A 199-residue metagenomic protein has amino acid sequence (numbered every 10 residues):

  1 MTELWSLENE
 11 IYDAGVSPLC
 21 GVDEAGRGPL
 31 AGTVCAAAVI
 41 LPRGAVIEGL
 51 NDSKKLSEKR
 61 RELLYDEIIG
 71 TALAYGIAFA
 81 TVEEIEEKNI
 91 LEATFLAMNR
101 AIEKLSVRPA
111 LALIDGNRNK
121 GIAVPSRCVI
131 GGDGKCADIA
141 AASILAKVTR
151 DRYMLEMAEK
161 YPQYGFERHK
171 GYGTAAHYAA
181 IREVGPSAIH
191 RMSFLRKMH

Functional and structural regions predicted by a protein language model:
M1-H199: RNase H-like, Mg2+-dependent phosphodiesterase core, and more generally RNA phosphate-backbone-engaging helix-loop
